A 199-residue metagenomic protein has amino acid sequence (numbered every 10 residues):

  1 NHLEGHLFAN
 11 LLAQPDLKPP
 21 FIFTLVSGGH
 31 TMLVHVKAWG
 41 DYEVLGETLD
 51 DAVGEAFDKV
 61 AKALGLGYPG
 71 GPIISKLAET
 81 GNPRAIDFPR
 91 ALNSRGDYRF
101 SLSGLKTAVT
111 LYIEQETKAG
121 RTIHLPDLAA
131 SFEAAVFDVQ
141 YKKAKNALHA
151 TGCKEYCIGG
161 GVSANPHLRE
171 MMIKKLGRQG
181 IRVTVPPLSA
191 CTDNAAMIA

Functional and structural regions predicted by a protein language model:
N1-I22: Conserved phosphate-binding catalytic cores of ATP/NTP-utilizing and phosphoryl-transfer enzymes
H2-L7, G29-H30, V162, S189-A190: Acidic, glycine-rich active-site loops and adjacent beta-strand->loop/helix elements that engage anionic groups
E4, P15, A38-N82, K106-T107 (+1 more regions): Glycine-rich phosphate-binding loop plus the immediately following alpha-helix
H6-F8, P186-A199: Glycine-rich phosphate-binding/hydrolytic loop that grips phosphoryl groups
F8, L25, T31-H35: Short beta-strand scaffold segments in enzyme catalytic cores
F21-L25, C157: Short glycine-aspartate micro-motif
K76-Y156, N165-R182: A contiguous, well-structured pocket-lining segment that forms one wall/lid of small-molecule binding clefts in soluble
